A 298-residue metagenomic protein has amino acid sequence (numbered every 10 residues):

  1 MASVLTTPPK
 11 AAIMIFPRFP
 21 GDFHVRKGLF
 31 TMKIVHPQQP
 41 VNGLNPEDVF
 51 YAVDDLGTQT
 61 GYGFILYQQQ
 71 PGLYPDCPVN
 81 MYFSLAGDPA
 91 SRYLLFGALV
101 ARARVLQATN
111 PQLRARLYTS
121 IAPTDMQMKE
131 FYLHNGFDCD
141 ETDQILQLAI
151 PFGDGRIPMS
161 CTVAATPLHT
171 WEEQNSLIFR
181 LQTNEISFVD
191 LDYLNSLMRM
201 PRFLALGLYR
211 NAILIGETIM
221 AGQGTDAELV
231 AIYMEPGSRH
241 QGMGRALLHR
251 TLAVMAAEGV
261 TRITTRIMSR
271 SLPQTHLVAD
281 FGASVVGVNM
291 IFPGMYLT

Functional and structural regions predicted by a protein language model:
M1-P46, D143, R156-F188: Short amphipathic alpha-helix that is part of the acyltransferase structural core
A2, I15-F19, A86-S160, N289-L297: Acyl-donor-binding surface of acyltransferase catalytic domains
M14-I15, F19-A86, F96-R104: N-terminal charged segments
Q39, I65-P71, S187-E235: A conserved beta-strand-loop-helix scaffold within acyl/acetyltransferase catalytic domains
V53, P78-Y93, A122, I232-H240: A short, internal acetyl-CoA/4′-phosphopantetheine-binding micro-motif in the GNAT/acyltransferase core
P89-R104, M234, H240-A253, A257 (+1 more regions): Conserved acetyl-CoA-binding loop-helix of GNAT-fold acetyltransferases
L117-S120, L229, I263-I267: Conserved hydrophobic beta-strand within the GNAT/NAT acetyltransferase core sheet that lines the active-site cleft
M128-Y132, S271-A279, A283: Conserved active-site tyrosine of GNAT-family acetyltransferases
